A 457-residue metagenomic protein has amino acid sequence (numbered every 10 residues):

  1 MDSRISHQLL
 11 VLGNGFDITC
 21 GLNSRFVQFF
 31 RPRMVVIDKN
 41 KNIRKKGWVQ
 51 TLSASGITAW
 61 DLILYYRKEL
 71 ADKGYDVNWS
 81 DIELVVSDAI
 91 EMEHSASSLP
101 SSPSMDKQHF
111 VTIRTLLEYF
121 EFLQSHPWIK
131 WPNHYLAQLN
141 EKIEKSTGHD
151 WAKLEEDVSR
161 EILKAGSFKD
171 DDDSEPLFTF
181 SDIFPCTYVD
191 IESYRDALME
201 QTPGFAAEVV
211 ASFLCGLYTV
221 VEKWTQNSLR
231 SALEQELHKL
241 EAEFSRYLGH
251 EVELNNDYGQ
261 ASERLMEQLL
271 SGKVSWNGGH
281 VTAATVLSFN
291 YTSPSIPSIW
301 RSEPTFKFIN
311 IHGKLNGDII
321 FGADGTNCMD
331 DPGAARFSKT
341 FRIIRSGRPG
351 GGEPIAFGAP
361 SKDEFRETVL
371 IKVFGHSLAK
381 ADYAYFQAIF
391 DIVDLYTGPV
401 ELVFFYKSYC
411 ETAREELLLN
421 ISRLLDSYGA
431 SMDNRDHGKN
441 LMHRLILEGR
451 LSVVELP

Functional and structural regions predicted by a protein language model:
M1-C20, Q28-F29, K41-A54, L62 (+1 more regions): SIR2/sirtuin-family catalytic core signature
C20-R25, S298-I299: Short, glycine/acidic-enriched capping/hinge loops at junctions between secondary-structure elements
F26-V36: ACP-dependent fatty acid/polyketide chain-elongation machinery
P32, S298-R301, I392: Active-site catalytic microenvironments for nucleophilic, acid-base chemistry
W48-G351: Extended, H/D-rich, highly charged conserved domains that either
R345-D363: TIR-domain catalytic/interaction hotspot
